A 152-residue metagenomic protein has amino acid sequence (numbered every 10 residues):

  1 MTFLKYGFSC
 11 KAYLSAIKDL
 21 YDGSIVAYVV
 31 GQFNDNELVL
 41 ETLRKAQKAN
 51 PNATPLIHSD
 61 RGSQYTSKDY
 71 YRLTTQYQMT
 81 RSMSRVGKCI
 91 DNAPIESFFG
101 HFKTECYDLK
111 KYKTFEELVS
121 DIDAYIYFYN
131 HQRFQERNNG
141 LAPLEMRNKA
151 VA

Functional and structural regions predicted by a protein language model:
M1-A152: Charged DNA-binding/catalytic regions of mobile-element recombinases
